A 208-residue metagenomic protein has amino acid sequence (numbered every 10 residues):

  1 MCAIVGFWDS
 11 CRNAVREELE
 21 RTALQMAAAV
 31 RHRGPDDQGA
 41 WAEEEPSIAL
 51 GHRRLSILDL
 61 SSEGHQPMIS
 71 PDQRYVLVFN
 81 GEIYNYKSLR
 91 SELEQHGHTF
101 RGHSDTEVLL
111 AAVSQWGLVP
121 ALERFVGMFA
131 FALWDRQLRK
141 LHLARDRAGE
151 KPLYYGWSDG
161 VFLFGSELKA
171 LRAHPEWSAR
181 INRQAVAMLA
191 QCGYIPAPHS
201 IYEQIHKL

Functional and structural regions predicted by a protein language model:
M1-L208: Cysteine-centered catalytic environments shared across enzyme families
